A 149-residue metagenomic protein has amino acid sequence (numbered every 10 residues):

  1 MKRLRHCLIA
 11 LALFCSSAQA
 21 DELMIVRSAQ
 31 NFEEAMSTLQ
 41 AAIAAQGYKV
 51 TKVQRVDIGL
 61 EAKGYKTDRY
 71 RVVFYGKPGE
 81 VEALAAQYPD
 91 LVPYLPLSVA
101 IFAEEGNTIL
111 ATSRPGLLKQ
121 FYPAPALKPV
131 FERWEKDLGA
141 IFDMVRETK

Functional and structural regions predicted by a protein language model:
M1-H6: Positively charged n-region of N-terminal signal peptides that target proteins for export
C7-S16: Bacterial N-terminal signal peptides
A20-T51, D143-E147: Terminal, regulation- and interaction-focused segments at domain boundaries
A35, L39, K52, V56 (+2 more regions): Stable alpha-helical elements in mature extracytoplasmic
A44, Y48, V53-L97, I101: Compact, glycine-rich, soluble single-domain proteins
S98-P123: Beta-strand/loop substructures that line and gate deep hydrophobic ligand-binding cavities in soluble
P115-K149: C-terminal partner/receptor-binding element of secreted or periplasmic proteins
